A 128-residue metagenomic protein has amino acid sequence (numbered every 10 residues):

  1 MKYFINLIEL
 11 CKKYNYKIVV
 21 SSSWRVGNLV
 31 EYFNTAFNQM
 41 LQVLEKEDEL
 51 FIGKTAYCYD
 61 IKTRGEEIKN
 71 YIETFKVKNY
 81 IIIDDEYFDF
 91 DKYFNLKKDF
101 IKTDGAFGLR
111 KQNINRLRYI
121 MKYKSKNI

Functional and structural regions predicted by a protein language model:
M1-I61: Alpha-helical substrate-recognition element adjacent to the catalytic core
F37-I128: C-terminal cap/substrate-recognition subdomain and adjoining C-terminal extension of metal-dependent phosphatase-like
